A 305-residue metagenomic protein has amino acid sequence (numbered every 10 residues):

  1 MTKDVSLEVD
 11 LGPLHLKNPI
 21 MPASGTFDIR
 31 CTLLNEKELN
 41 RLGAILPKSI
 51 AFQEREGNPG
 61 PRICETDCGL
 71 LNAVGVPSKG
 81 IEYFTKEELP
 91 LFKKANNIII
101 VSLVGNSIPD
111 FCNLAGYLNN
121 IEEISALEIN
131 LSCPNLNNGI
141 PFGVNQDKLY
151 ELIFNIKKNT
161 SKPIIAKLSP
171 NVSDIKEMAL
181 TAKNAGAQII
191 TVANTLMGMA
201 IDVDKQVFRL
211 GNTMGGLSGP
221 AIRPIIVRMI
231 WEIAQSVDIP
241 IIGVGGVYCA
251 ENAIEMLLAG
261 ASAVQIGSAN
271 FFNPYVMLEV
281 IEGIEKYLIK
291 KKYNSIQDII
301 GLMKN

Functional and structural regions predicted by a protein language model:
M1-I99, G105: N-terminal capping/small domains of soluble enzymes
H15-M21, A95-V101, N159-P170, Q235-V244: Short beta-strand/loop segments at the ligand-binding rim of alpha/beta enzyme cores
G25-F27, S102-G105, L168-D174, A193 (+2 more regions): Glycine-rich beta-to-alpha transition loops that act as phosphate-gripper elements at the mouths of alpha/beta enzyme
C31-K37, F111-I121, V172-A185, E232-V237 (+1 more regions): Catalytic cores of alpha/beta
L46-F52, L131-C133, I189-M199, G246-V247 (+1 more regions): Glycine-rich phosphate-binding active-site loops on the catalytic face of alpha/beta enzymes
G57-D67, I201-G215, L257, A269-N294: C-terminal helical cap(s) of enzyme catalytic domains, especially alpha/beta-barrels
D67-F142, D147: Active-site beta->alpha loop and helix N-cap motifs at the rims of alpha/beta catalytic domains
L70, L131-D147, M178-Q235, I239: Glycine/Thr-rich beta-alpha phosphate-binding loop at enzyme active sites
